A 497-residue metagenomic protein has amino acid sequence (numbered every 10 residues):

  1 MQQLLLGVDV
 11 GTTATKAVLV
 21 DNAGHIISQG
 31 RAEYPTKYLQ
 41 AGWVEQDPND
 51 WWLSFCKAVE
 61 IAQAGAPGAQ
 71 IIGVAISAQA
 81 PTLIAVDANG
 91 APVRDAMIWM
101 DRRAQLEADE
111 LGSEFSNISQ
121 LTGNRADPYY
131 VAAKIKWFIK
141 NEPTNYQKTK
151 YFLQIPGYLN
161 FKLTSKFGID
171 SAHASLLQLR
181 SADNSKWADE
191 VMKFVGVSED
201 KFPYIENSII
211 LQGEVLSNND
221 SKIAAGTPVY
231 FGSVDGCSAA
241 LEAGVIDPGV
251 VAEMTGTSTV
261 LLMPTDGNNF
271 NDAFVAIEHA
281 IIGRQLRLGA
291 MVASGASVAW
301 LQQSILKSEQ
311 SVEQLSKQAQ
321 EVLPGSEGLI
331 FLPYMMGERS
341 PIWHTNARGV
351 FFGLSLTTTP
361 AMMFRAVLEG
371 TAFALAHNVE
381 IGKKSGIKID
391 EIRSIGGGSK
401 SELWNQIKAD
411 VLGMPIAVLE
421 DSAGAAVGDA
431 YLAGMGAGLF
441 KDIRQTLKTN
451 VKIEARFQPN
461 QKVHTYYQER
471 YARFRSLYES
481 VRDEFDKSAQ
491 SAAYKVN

Functional and structural regions predicted by a protein language model:
M1-R94, K148, P203, D220-F231 (+3 more regions): N-terminal glycine/serine-rich phosphate-binding loop of ATP-dependent small-molecule kinases, especially carbohydrate
L6-G7, Q105, E110-R125, Y130-G168 (+4 more regions): Active-site core segments that coordinate phosphate-bearing ligands/cofactors across diverse enzyme families
G24, D47, V74, D101 (+3 more regions): Residue-level signal for inorganic ion chemistry
P35-Y38, R102-A104, G295-A296: A short local loop/turn or secondary-structure capping micro-motif enriched for an aromatic residue
E60, A64-W99, N124-Y129, P156 (+3 more regions): Short beta-strand-loop/turn "lid" adjacent to the catalytic site in phosphate-handling enzymes
A64-P67, S198, S385: Extracytoplasmic/secreted proteins and extracellular or luminal domains
D189, V195-I210: A conserved helix-loop-beta module that forms one wall/lid of the active-site cleft in ATP-utilizing catalytic domains
